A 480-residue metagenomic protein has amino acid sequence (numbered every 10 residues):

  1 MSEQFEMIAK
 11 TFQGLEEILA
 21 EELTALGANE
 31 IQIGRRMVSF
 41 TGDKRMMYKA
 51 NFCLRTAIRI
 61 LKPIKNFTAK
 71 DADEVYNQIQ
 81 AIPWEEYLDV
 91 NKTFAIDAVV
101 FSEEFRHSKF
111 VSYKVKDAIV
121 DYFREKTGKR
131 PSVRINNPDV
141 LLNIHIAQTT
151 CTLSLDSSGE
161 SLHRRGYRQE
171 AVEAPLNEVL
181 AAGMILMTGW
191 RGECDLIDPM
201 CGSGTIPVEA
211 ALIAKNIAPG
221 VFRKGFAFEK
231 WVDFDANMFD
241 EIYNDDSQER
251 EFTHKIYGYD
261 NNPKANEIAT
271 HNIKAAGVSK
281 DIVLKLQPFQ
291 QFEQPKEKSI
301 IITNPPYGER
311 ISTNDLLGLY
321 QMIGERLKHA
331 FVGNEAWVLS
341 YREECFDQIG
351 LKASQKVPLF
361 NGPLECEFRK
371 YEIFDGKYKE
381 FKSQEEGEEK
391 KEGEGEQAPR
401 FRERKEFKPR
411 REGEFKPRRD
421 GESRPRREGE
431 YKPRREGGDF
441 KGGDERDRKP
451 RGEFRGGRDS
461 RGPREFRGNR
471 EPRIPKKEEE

Functional and structural regions predicted by a protein language model:
S2, K370-E480: Basic Arg/Gly/Lys-rich low-complexity intrinsically disordered segments
S2-P138: Non-catalytic nucleic-acid substrate-recognition regions in nucleic-acid-modifying enzymes
T11, D260, S340: Short beta-strand/turn micro-motifs composed of small residues that flank or help shape donor/cofactor-binding pockets
R45-F52, E160-H163, K377: Short, charged/polar, Gly/Pro-enriched secondary-structure boundary elements
V99, R124, H145-M187: Class I S-adenosyl-L-methionine
F101-E104, S161, P306-R310: A short, flexible beta-alpha/helix-coil linker loop
L176-Q294, E309, L317: Conserved S-adenosyl-L-methionine
P288-R404: C-terminal catalytic and target-recognition region of SAM-dependent MTase-like enzymes, primarily methyltransferases
